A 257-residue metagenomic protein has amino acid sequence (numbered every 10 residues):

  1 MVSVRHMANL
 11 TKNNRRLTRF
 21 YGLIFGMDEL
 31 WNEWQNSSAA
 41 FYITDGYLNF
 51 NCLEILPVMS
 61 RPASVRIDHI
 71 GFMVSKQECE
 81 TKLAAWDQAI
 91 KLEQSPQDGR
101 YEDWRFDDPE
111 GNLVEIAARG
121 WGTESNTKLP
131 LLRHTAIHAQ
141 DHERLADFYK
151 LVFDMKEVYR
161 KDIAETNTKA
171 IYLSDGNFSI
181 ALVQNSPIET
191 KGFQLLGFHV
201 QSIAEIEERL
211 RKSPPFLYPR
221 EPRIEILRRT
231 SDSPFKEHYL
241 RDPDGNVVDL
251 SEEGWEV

Functional and structural regions predicted by a protein language model:
M1-T18, I67-I70, R119-A146, V158 (+2 more regions): N-terminal beta-strand motif that seeds the catalytic metal site of vicinal oxygen chelate
M1-V2, A8-E54, A136-S179: Core segments of cupin and vicinal oxygen chelate
S3, R66, R100, L131 (+4 more regions): Exposed loop/turn and edge beta-strand positions of beta-sandwich/beta-sheet ligand-binding modules
M7, D28-P96, R100: Ordered, small/hydrophobic-rich secondary-structure cores
K12-R15, V65-R66, I70-L113, A139-E143 (+2 more regions): Vicinal oxygen chelate
Q35-A39, D98-E102, A164-K169, T190 (+1 more regions): Short acidic/glycine-enriched loop/turn segments that link adjacent beta-strands
F41-Y47, F106-P109, Y172-G176, L240-P243 (+1 more regions): Active-site beta-strand termini and strand-to-loop segments that position acidic
